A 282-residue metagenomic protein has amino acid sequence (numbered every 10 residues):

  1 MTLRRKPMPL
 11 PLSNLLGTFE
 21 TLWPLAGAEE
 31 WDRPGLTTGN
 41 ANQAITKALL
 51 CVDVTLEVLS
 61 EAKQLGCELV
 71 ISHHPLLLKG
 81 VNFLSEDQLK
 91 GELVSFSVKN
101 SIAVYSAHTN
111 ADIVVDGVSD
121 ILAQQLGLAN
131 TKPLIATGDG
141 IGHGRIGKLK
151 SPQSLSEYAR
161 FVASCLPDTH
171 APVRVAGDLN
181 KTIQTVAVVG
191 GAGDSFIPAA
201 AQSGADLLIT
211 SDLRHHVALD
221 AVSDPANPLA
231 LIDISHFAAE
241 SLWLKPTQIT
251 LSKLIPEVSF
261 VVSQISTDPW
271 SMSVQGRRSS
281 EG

Functional and structural regions predicted by a protein language model:
M1-G282: Hydrophobic structural segments
